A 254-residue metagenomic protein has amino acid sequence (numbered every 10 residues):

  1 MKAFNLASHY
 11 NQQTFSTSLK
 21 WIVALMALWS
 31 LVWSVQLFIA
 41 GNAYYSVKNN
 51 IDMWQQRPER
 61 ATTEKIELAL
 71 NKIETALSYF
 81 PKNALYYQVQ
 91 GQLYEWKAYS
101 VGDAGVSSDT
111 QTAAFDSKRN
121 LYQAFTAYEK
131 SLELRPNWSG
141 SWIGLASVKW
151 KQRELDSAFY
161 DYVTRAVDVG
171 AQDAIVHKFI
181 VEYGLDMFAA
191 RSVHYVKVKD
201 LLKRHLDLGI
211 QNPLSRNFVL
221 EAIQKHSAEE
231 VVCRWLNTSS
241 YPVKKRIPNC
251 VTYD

Functional and structural regions predicted by a protein language model:
M1-Q13: N-terminal Lys/Arg-rich, disordered targeting/topogenic segments
Q13-T17, S131-R135, V169, N237 (+1 more regions): Ligand-binding pocket scaffold of soluble enzyme catalytic domains
T17-L37: Hydrophobic membrane-insertion alpha-helices, especially the h-region of bacterial N-terminal signal peptides
L28-S30, I66-E74, G105-E129, S157-V167 (+2 more regions): Alpha-helical repeat scaffolds
F38-R60, S78-T110, R135-V148, A174-M187 (+1 more regions): Amphipathic alpha-helical repeat scaffolds of TPR domains
S108-R191: Non-cytosolic head/periplasmic domains of membrane-anchored proteins
M187-D254: Terminal, low-structured helical/coil segments at or just beyond the last alpha-helical repeat
